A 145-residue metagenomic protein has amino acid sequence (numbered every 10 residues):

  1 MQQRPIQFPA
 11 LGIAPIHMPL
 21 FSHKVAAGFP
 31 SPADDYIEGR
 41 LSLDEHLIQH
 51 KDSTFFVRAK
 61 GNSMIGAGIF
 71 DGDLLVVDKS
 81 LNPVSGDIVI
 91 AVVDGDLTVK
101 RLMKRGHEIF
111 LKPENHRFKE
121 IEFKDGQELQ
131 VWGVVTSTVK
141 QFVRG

Functional and structural regions predicted by a protein language model:
M1-I65, L97, K119, G126 (+1 more regions): Short, positionally conserved secondary-structure boundary motifs
S31-P32, I109-E114: Short, solvent-exposed secondary-structure boundary/capping segments
G66-A67, L75: Charged, well-structured alpha/beta interaction segments
G72-D73, D87: Structural motif
V76-V77, I90: Hydrophobic beta-strand signal
S85-V99, M103-I109: Short, compositionally biased
